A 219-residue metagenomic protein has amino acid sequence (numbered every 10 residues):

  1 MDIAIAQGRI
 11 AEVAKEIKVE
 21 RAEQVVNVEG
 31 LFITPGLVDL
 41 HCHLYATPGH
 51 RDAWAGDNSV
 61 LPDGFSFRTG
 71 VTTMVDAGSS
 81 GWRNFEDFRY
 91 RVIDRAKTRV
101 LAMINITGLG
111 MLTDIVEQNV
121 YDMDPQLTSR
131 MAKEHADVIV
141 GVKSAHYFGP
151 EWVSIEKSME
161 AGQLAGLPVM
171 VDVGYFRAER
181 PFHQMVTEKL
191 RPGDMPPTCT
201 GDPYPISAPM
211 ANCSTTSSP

Functional and structural regions predicted by a protein language model:
M1-G36: Histidine-rich, glycine-flanked metal-binding segment
E23, N27-D94: Metal-associated gating/positioning segment near the N- to mid-region
A46-P48, L109-D114, Y204-P205: A short acidic, helix-capping loop that chelates divalent metal ions and anchors anionic groups
L61-R89, A96-D114, H135-P150, G166-M170 (+1 more regions): Divalent metal-dependent hydrolysis catalytic cores, especially in the metallo-beta-lactamase
R91-D94, Q118-N119, T187-L190: Short, hinge-like loop/turn segments at secondary-structure boundaries
D114-D122: Short, surface-exposed amphipathic charged segments that create phosphate/polyanion-binding patches used for binding
D122-P219: Histidine/acidic residue-rich metal-binding segments in metalloenzymes
